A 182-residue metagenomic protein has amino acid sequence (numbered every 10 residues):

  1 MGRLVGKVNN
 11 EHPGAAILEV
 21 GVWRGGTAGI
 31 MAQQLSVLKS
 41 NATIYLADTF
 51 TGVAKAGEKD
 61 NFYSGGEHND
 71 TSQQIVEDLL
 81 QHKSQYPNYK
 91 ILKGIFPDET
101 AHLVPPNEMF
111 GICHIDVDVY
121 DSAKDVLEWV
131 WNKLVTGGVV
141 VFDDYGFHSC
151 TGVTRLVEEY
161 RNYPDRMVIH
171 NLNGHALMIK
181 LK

Functional and structural regions predicted by a protein language model:
M1-L4: A short, well-structured juxtamembrane/interface segment
G6, N10-K182: S-adenosylmethionine/decaboxylated-SAM
